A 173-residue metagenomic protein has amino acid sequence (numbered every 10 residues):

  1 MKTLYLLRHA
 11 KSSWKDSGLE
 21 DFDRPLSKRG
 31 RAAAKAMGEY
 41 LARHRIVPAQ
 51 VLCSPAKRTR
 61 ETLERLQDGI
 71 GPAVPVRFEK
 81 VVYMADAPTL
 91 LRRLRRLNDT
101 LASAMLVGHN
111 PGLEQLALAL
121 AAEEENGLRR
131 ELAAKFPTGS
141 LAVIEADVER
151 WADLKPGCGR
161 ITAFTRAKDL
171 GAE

Functional and structural regions predicted by a protein language model:
K2-V81, A85, T89, E125-N126 (+1 more regions): Active-site-proximal alpha-helix that buttresses catalytic centers in soluble enzyme cores
L4, S103-M105, L141: Residue-level preference for the first positions of well-ordered beta-strands
H44-I46, L97-A102: Glycine-rich phosphate-binding loop signature in dinucleotide/nucleotide-binding domains
A56-R60, N110-P111, T138: Alpha-helix N-cap/helix-start capping motif
L91-L97: Short, surface-exposed amphipathic charged segments that create phosphate/polyanion-binding patches used for binding
A102-A121: A glycine-rich beta-strand to alpha-helix segment that forms a phosphate/ribose-binding loop at ligand/cofactor sites
A121-T162: Domain-level recognition of soluble alpha/beta enzyme cores, biased toward histidine phosphatases/phosphomutases
G157-E173: Charged phosphate-binding loop/patch that engages nucleotide di/tri-phosphates or the phosphate backbone of nucleic
